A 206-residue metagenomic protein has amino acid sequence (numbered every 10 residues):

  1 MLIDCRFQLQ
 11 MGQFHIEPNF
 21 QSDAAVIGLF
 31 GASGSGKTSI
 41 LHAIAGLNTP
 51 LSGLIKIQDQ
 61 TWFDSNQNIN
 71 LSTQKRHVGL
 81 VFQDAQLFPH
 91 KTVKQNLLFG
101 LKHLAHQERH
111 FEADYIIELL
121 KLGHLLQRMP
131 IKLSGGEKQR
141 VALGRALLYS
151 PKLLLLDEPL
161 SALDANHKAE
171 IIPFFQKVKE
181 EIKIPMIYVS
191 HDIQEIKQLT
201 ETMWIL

Functional and structural regions predicted by a protein language model:
Q60-S65, E108-L125, Q176-K177: Conserved ABC ATPase "signature" region
W62-G79, H103: ABC ATPase NBD coupling module
M129-L133, E137: Conserved ABC ATPase signature
L143: Hydrophobic anchor residue at the start of the ABC signature
L148-K152: A short, proline-enriched helix->beta-strand linker immediately N-terminal to the Walker B motif in ABC-type P-loop
L154-E158: Catalytic Walker B motif of ABC-type/P-loop ATPase nucleotide-binding domains
K183-V189: Conserved H-loop
